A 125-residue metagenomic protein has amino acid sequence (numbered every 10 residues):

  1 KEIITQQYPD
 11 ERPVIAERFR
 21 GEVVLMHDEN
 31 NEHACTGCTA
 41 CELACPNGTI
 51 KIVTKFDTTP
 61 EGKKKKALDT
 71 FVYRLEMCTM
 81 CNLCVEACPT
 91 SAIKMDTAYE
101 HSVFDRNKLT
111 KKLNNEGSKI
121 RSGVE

Functional and structural regions predicted by a protein language model:
K1-M77, L83-E86, T90-E125: Non-ligating segments of multi-cofactor redox enzymes
